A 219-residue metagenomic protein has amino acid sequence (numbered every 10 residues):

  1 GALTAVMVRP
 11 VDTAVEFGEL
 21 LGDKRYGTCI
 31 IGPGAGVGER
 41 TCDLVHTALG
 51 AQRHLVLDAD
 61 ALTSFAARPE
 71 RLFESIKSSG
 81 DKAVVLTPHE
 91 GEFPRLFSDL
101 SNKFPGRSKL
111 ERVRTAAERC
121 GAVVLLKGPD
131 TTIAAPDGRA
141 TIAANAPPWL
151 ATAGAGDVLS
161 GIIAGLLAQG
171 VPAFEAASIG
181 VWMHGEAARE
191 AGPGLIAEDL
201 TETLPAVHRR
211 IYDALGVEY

Functional and structural regions predicted by a protein language model:
G1-A144, Y212-Y219: Glycine-rich phosphate/dinucleotide-binding loop and adjoining beta-alpha-beta core of small-molecule
T28, G32-G34, T152, S160 (+2 more regions): Alpha-helical transmembrane segments in multi-pass membrane proteins
R95-S98, T152-M183: Short, small-residue alpha-helix embedded
S101-N102, A168, R189-G192: Amphipathic alpha-helical interaction elements
K109-A117, A173-E186, A197-P205: Short, well-structured alpha-helical segments that form the helix of a local strand-helix-strand
P148-L150: Glycine-rich phosphate/pyrophosphate-binding beta-alpha loops
E186-Y219: Charged C-terminal helix
